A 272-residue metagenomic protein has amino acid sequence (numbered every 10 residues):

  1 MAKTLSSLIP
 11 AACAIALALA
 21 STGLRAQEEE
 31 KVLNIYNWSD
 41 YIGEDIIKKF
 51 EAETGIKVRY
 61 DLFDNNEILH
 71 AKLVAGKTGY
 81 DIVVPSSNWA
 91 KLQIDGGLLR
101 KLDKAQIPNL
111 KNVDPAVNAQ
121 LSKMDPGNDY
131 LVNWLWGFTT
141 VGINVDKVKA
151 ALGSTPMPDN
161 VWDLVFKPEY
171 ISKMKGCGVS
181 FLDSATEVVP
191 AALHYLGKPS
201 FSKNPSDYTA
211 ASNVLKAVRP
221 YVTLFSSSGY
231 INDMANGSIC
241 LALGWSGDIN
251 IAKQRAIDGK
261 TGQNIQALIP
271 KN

Functional and structural regions predicted by a protein language model:
M1-A12: Bacterial N-terminal signal peptides that target proteins for export
S21-G23: N-terminal signal peptide c-region/cleavage motif recognized by signal peptidases
A26-Q93, N232: Early extracytoplasmic/lumenal segment of secretory-pathway proteins
I56, G76-I82, L98-R100, Y170 (+2 more regions): Alpha-to-beta junction loops
T78-I82, R100-A105, N109-V145: A structural signal for short loop-to-beta-strand junctions that line the ligand-binding cleft of periplasmic/secreted
N88-L99, D125-P156, T186-L196: Periplasmic solute-binding protein
R100-K111, D163, G259-N272: Short beta-strand->loop
C177-L268: Ligand-binding pocket segment of bilobal, Venus flytrap-like solute-binding proteins
